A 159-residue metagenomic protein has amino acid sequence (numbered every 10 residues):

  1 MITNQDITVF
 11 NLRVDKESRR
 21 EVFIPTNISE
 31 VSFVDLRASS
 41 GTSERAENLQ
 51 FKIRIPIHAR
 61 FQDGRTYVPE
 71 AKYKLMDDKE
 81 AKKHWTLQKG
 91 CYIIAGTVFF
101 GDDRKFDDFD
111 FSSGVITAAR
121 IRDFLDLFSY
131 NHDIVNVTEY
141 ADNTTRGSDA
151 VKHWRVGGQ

Functional and structural regions predicted by a protein language model:
M1-Y73, T144-Q159: N-terminal disorder-to-order initiation segments that are Gly/Lys/Arg-biased and fold into the first beta/loop/alpha
K72-T138: Short, acidic/charged, Gly/Pro-enriched secondary-structure junctions
F99-F100, N143-T145: Short Gly/Pro-enriched loop/turn and capping motifs at secondary-structure junctions
N136-E139, R155-G157: Active-site scaffold segments
